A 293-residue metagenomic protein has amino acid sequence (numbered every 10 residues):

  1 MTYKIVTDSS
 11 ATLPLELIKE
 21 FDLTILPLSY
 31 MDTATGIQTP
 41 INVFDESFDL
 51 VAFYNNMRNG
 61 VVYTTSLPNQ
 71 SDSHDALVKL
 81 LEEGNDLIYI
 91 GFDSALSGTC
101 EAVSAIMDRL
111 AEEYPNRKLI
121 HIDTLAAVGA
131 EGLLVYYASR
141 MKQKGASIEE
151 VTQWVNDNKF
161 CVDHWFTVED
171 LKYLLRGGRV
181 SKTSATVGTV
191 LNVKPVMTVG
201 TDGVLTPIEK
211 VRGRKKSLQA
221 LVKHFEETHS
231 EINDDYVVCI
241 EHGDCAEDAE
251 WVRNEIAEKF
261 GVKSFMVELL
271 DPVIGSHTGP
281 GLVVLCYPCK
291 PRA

Functional and structural regions predicted by a protein language model:
T2-K4, V237: Residues that mark the start of a beta-strand
K4-D72: N-terminal glycine-rich anion-binding loop in soluble enzyme alpha/beta folds
S10-T24, L28-I37, I88, L96-D108 (+3 more regions): Mixed-charge interfacial surface used for oligomerization/domain docking and macromolecular partner engagement
G60-S71, G91-G98, L125-A126: Short coil/turn segments at secondary-structure boundaries
D72-S104: N-terminal glycine-rich phosphate/adenylate-binding segment common to multiple enzyme folds
